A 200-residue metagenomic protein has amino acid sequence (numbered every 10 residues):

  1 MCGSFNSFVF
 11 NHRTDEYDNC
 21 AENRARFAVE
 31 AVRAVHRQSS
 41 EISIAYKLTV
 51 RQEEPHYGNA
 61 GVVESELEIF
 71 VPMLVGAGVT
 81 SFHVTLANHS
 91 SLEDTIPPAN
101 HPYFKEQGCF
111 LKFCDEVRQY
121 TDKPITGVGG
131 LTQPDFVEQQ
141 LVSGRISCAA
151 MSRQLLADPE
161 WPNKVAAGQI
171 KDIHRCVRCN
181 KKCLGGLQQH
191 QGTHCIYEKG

Functional and structural regions predicted by a protein language model:
M1-G200: Flavin-dependent oxidoreductase catalytic cores
